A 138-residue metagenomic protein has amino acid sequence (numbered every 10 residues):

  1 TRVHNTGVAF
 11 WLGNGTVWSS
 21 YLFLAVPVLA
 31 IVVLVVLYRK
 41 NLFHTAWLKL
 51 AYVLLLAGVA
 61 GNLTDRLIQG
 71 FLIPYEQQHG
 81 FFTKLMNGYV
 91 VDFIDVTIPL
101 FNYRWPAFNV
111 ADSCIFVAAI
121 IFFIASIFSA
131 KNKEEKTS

Functional and structural regions predicted by a protein language model:
T1-S138: Alpha-helical transmembrane bundles and membrane-interface segments of multipass inner-membrane proteins
